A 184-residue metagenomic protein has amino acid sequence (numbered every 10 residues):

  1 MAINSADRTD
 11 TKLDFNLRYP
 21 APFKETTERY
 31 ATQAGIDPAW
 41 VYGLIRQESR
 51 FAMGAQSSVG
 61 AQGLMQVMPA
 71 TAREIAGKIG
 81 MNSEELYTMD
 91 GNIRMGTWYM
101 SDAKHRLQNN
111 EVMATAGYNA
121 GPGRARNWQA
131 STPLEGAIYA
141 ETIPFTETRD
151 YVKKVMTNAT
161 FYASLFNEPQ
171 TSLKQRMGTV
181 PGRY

Functional and structural regions predicted by a protein language model:
M1-Y184: Catalytic glycan-binding domains that act on GlcNAc-containing polysaccharides
